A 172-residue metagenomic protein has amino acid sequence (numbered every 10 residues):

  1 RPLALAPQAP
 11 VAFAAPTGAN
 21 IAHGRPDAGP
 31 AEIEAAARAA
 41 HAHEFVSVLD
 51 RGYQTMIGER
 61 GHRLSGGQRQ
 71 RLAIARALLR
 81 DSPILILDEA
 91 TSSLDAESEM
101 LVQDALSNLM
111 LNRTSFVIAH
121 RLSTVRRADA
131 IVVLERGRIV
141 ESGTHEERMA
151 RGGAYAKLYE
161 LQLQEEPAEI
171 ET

Functional and structural regions predicted by a protein language model:
R1-A22, E34-A42, G52-G152: ABC-family ATPase nucleotide-binding domain "signature/switch" substructure
V46: Nucleotide-activated donor-binding/catalytic signature segment of Leloir-type glycosyltransferases, i.e., the conserved
A150-T172: C-terminal boundary and immediately downstream tail of ABC-type ATPase nucleotide-binding domains
